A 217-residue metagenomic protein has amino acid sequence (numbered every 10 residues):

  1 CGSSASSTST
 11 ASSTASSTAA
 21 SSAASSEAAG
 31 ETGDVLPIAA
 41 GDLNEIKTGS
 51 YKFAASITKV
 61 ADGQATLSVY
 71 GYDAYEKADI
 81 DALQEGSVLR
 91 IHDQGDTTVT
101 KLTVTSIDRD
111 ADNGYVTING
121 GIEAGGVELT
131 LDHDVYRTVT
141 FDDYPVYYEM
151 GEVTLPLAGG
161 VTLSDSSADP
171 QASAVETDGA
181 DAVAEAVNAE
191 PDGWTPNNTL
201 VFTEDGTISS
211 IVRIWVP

Functional and structural regions predicted by a protein language model:
C1-S22, S26: Bacterial lipoprotein signal-peptidase II cleavage site
E27-P217: Solvent-exposed hydroxyl-ligand-binding patches built from regularly spaced Ser/Thr and small hydrophobics
